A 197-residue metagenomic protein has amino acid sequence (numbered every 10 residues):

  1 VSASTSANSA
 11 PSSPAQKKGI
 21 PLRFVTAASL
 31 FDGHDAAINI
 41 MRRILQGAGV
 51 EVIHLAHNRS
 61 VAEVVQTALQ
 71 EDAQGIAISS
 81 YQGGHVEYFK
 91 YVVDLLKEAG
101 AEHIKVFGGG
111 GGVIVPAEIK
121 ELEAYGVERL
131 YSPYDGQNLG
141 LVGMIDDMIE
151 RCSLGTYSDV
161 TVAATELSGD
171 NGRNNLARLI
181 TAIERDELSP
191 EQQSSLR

Functional and structural regions predicted by a protein language model:
S2-A3, V142, D146-R197: Extreme N-terminal, non-catalytic leader segments that precede Walker-type/kinase nucleotide-binding cores
S2-S60, R197: Non-catalytic terminal/interface segments that mediate subunit docking, oligomerization, and allosteric communication
F31, I38-M144: Cofactor-cradling patches in redox/metallo enzymes
